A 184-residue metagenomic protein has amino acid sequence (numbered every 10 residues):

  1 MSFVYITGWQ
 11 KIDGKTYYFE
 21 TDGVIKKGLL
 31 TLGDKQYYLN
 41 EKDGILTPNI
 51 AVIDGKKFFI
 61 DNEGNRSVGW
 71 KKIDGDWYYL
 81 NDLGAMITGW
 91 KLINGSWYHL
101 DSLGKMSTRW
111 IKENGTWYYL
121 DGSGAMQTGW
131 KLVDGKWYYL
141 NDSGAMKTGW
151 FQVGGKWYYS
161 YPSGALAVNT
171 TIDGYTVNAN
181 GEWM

Functional and structural regions predicted by a protein language model:
M1-M184: Extracellular adhesion/carbohydrate-binding repeat motifs centered on closely spaced tryptophans
